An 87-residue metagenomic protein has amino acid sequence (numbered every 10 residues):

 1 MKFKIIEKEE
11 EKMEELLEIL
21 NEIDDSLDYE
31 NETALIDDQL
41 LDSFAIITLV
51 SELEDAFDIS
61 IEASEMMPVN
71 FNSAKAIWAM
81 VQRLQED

Functional and structural regions predicted by a protein language model:
K2-D28, A79-D87: Thiotemplate assembly-line natural product biosynthesis machinery
N21-L40, I59-M67: Phosphopantetheine carrier-protein modules
D42-S43, A74: A short, glycine/Asx- and small/polar-enriched loop/turn that sits immediately N-terminal to a beta-strand
I47: Conserved catalytic core of two-component sensor histidine kinases
M66-E86: C-terminal structural segments of small proteins and small subunits
